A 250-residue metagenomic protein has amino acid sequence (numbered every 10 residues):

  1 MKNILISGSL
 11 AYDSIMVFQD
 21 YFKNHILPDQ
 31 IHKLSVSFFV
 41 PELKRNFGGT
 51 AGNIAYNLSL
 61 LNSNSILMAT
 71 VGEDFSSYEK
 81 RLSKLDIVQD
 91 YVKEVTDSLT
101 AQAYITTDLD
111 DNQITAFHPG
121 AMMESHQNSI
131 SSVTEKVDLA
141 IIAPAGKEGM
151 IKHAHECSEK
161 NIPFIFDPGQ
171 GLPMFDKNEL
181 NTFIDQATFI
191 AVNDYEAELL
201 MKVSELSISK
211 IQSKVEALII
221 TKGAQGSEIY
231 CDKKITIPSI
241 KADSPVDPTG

Functional and structural regions predicted by a protein language model:
M1-I66, S77, P238, A242-P245: Glycine-rich phosphate/adenosyl-contacting loop at the front of the ribokinase-like
I4, E205-G250: Conserved phosphate-binding/catalytic region of the ribokinase-like
I4, S63-I66, Q89, F164 (+1 more regions): Hydrophobic anchor at the start of a short beta-strand that flanks the dinucleotide cofactor-binding loop
V40, N64-Y91: A glycine-rich beta-to-alpha transition motif near the start of alpha/beta enzyme domains, typified by
M68-E73, D90-T100, E216-K222, K241: Beta-strand->loop->alpha-helix junctions that form or flank phosphate-binding loops in nucleotide-handling enzymes
D90-V95, A103-P144, E148: Conserved phosphate-binding/catalytic loop of the ribokinase/pfkB sugar-kinase fold
T134-E135, I184, Q212: A short, aliphatic-rich alpha-helical micro-motif
L139-I208, G226-S227: Conserved beta-alpha-beta core of the PfkB/ribokinase-like small-molecule kinase fold
